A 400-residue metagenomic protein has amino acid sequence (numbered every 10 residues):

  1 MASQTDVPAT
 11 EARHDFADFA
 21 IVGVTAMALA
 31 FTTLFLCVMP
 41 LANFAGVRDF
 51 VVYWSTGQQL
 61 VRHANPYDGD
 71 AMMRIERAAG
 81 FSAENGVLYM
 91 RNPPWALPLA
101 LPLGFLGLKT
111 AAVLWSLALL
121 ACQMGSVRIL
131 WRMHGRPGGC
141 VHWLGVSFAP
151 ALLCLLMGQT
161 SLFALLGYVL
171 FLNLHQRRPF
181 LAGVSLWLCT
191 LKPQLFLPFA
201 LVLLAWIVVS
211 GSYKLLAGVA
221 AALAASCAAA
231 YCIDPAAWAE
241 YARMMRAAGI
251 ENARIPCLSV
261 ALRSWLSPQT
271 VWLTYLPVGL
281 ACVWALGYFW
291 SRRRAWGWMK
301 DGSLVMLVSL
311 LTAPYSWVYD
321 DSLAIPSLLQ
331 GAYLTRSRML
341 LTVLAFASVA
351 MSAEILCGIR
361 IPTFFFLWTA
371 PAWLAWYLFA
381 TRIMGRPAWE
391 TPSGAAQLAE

Functional and structural regions predicted by a protein language model:
A2-L181, A205-L334, R386-E400: Primarily membrane-embedded glycan-assembly and transfer machineries that use lipid-linked glycans
V146, L188, V308, F346-A347: Short alpha-helical scaffolding segments that buttress acidic/His motifs in well-ordered protein cores
L186-A205, A313-D320: Transmembrane helices and adjacent periplasmic/lumenal helix-loop junctions of polyprenol-phosphate-dependent
L191-L195, A224-A229, L340-V343: Membrane-embedded alpha-helical segments of transport systems, primarily multispan ion/solute transporters
Y333-E400: Aromatic-enriched
